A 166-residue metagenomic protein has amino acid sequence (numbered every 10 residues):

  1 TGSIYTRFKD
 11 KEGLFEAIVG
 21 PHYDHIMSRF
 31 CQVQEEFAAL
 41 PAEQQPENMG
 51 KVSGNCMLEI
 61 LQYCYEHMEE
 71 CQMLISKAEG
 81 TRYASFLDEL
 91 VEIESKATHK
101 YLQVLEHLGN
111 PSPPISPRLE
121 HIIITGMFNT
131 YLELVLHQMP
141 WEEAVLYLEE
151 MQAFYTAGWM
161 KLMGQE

Functional and structural regions predicted by a protein language model:
T1-F8: Short hydrophobic/aromatic patch on the recognition helix
T6, G13-F37, K51, N55-E59 (+3 more regions): Alpha-helical structural segments
H25-E36, E70, G126, T130-L134: Solvent-exposed, amphipathic alpha-helical segments
C31, C56-E66, E79-H107, R118-T125: Amphipathic alpha-helical packing segments from all-alpha helical-bundle domains
L40-P46, L74-T81, L108-S112: Short linear capping/connector segments at secondary-structure termini
Q44-Q72: Helix-turn-helix/homeodomain-like alpha-helical modules used for DNA recognition and transcription-factor dimerization
E66, K96-Q103, E120-E166: C-terminal peripheral helix-coil segments that are non-catalytic and often amphipathic
L74-V91, A144-W159: C-terminal/domain-terminus segments
